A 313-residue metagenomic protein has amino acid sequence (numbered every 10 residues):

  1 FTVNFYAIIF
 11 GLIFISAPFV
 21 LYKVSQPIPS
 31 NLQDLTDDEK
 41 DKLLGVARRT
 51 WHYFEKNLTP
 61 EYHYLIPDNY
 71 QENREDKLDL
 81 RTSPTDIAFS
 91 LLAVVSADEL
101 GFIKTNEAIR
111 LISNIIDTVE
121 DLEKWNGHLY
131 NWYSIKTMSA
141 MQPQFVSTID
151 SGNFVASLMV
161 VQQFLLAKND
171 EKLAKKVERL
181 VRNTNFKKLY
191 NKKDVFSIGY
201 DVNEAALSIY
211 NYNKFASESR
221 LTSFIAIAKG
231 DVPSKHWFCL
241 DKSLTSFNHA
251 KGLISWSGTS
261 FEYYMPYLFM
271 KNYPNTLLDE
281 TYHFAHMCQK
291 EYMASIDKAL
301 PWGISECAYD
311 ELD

Functional and structural regions predicted by a protein language model:
F1-F19, P29-D313: Ser/Thr/Asn(+Pro)-rich, low-complexity disordered segments
K23-P27: Transmembrane-helix exit/juxtamembrane "anchor" motif
